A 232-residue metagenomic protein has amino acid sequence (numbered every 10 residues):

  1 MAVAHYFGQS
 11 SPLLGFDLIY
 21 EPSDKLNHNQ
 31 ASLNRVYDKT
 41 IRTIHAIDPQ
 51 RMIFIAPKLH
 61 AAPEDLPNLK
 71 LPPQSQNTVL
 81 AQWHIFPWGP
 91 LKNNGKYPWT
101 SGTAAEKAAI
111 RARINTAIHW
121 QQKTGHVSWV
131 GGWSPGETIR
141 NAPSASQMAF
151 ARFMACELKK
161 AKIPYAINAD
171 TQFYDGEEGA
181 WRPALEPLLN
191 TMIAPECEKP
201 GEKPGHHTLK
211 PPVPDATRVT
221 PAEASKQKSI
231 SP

Functional and structural regions predicted by a protein language model:
M1-P98, A104, N115-G136, K160-A166: Active-site region of glycoside hydrolase catalytic domains
N29-L33, G102-I110, P143, Q147: Residue-level preference for long, well-ordered alpha-helices that form the structural scaffold of enzyme catalytic
R35, K39-R42, R51, R111-R113 (+4 more regions): Arginine residue identity/basic-tract feature
L69, P73-S75, S101, A149 (+2 more regions): Alpha-helix boundary/interfacial micro-motifs
A109, R113-G125, G136-K159: Surface-exposed substrate-engagement region within the catalytic domains of secreted or surface-exposed extracellular
R140-P232: Aromatic-rich peripheral "rim/lid" segments of glycoside hydrolase catalytic domains that contact and position glycan
